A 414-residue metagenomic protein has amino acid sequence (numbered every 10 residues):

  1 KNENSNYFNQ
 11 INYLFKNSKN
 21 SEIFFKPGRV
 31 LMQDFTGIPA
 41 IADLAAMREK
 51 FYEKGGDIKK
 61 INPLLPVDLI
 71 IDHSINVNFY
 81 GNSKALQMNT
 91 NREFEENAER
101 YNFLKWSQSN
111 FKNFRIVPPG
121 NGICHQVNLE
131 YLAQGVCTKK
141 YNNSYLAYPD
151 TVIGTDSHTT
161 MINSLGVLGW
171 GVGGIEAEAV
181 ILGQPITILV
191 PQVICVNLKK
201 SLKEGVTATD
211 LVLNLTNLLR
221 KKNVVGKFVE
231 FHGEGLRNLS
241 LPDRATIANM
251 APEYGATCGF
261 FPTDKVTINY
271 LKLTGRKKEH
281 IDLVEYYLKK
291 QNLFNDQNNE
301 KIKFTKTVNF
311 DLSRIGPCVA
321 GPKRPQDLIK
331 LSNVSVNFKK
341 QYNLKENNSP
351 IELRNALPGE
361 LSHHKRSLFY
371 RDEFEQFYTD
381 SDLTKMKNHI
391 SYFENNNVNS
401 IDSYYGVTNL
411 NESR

Functional and structural regions predicted by a protein language model:
K1-R414: Fe-S-dependent hydro-lyases/dehydratases of central metabolism
